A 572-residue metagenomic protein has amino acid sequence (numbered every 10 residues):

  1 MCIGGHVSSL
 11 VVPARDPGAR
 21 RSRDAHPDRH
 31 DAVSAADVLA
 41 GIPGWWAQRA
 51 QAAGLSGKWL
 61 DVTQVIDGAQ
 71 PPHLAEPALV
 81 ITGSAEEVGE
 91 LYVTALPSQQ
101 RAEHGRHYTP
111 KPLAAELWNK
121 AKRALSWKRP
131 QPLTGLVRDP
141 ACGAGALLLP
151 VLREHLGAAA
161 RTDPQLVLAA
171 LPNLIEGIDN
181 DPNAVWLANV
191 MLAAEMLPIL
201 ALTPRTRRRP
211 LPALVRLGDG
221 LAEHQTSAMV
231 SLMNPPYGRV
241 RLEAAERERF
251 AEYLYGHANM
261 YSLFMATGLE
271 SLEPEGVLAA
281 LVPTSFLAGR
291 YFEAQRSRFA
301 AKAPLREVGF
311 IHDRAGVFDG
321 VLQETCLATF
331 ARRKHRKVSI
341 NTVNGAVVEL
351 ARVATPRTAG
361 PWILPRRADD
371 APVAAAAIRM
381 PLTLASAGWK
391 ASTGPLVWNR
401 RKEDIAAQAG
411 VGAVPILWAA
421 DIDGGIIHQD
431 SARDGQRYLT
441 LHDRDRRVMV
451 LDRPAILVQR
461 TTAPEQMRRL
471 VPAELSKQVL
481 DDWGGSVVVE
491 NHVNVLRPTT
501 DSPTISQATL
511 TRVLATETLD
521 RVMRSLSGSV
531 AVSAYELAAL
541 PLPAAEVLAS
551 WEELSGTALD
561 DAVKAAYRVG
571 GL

Functional and structural regions predicted by a protein language model:
C2-A14, Y108, P112-L113, C142 (+5 more regions): Signature of N6-adenine DNA methyltransferases within the class I
C2-A194, D219, P235, A288-R296 (+1 more regions): Class I S-adenosyl-L-methionine
G135, M229, A455: Conserved acidic residues
P140, V167-L168, G177, T206-R208 (+6 more regions): A general structural signal for short secondary-structure junctions and capping/turn motifs
A160-V167, M196-P212: Short mixed-charge
A170-L171, V321-T325, V489-N491: Short, solvent-exposed loop/turn segments at the edges of secondary structure
L171-N173, T206-L214, P304: A short helix-to-beta-strand connector/capping loop
A375-L572: Polybasic, glycine- and aromatic-enriched phosphate-binding surface used to engage nucleic acids
